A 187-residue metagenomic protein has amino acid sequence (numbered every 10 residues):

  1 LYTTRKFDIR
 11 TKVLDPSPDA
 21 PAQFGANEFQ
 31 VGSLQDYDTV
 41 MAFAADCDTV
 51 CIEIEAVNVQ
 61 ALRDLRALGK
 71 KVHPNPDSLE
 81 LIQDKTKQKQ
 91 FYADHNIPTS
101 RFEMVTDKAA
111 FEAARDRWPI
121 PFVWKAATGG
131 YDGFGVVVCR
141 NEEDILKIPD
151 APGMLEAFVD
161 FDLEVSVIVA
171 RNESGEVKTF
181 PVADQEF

Functional and structural regions predicted by a protein language model:
L1-Q83, K87, A109: ATP-binding N-terminal substructure of ATP-dependent carboxylate-amine bond-forming enzymes
L79-F187: Active-site nucleotide/adenylate-binding loops and adjacent lid/helix of ATP-dependent enzymes
